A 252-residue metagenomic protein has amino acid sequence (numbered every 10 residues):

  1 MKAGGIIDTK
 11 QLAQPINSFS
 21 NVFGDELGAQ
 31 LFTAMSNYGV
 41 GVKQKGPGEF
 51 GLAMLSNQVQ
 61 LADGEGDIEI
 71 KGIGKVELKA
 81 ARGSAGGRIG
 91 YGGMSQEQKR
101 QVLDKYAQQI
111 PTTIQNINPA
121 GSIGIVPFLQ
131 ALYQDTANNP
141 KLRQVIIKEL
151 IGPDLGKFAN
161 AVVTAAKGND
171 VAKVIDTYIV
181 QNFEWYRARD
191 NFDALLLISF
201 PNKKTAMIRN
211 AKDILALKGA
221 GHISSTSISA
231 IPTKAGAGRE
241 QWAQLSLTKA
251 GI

Functional and structural regions predicted by a protein language model:
M1-G66, G74, L78-I252: Short, positively charged
